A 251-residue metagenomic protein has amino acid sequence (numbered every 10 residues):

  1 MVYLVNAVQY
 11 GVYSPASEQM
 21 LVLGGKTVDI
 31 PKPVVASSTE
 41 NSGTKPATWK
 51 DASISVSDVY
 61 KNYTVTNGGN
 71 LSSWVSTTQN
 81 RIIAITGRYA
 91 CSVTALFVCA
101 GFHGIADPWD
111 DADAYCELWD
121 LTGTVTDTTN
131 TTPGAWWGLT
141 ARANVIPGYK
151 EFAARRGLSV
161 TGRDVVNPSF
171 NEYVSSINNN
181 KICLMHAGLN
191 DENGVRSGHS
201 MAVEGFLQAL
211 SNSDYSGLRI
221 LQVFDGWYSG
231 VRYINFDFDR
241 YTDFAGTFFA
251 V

Functional and structural regions predicted by a protein language model:
V2-G138: Active-site-adjacent structural segments surrounding the nucleophilic cysteine of cysteine proteases and isopeptidases
Q9-G11, Q19, S169-N171, S176-N178 (+1 more regions): Active-site signature of cysteine proteases
G87, S92-L96, V145-Y149, S169 (+1 more regions): Stable alpha-helical elements in mature extracytoplasmic
A90-V98, T161-R163, I182-A187, A202 (+1 more regions): Structural recognition of the beta-strand scaffold that forms the well-ordered cores of secreted hydrolase catalytic
T94-A106, E151-R155, S176, A209: Structured segments of extracytoplasmic/periplasmic soluble domains in secreted or envelope-associated proteins
L139-V145: Short beta-strand to alpha-helix junction loop
L158-G162, Y241-T242: Post-signal peptide N-terminal regions of Sec-secreted extracellular proteins
G162-F170: Short catalytic/ligand-gating loop segments at beta-alpha or beta-beta junctions within enzyme catalytic domains
